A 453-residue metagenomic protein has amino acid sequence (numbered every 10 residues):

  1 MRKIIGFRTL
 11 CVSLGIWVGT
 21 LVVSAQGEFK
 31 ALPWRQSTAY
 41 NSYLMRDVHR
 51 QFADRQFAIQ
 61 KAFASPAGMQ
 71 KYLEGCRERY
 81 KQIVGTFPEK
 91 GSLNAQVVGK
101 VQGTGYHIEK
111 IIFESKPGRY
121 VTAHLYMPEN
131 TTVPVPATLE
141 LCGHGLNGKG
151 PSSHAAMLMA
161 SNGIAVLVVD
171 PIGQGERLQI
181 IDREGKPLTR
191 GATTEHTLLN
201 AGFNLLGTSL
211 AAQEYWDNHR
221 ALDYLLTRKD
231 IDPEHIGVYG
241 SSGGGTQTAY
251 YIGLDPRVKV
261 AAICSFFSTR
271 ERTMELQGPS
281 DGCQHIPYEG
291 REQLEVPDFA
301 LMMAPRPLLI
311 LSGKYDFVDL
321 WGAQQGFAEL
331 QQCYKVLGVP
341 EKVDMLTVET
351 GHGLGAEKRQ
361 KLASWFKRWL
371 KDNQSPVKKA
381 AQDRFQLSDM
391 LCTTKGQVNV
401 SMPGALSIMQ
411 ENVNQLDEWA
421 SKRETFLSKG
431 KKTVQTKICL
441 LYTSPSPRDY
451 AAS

Functional and structural regions predicted by a protein language model:
R2-C11: Bacterial N-terminal signal peptides that target proteins for export
C11-T20: Bacterial N-terminal signal peptides
Q26-E109, E114-Y120, A304, G313-S444 (+1 more regions): Alpha/beta-hydrolase-fold serine-hydrolase catalytic core, especially in secreted/extracellular enzymes
G118-V121, E129-A137: Proline/glycine-enriched tight loop/beta-turn segments at coil->beta junctions that connect or precede beta-strands
V133, T138-H219, T269-L276: Cap/lid segment of the alpha/beta-hydrolase catalytic domain
N204-L205, D217-R220, K259-L301, P305-R306 (+2 more regions): Mobile cap/lid helix-loop segments that gate and shape the active-site cleft of serine hydrolases
I231-G240: Alpha/beta-hydrolase fold nucleophile elbow
G245-D255: Short glycine-enriched nucleophile-adjacent loop and the immediately C-terminal alpha-helix near the catalytic center
